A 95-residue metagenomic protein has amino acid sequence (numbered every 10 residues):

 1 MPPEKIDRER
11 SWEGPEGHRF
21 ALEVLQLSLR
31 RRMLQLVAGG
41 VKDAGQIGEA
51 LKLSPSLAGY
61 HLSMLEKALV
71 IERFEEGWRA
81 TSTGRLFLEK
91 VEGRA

Functional and structural regions predicted by a protein language model:
P3-R32, L57: Short alpha-helical segments that sit at the start of domains
P15-L29, D43, E76-A95: Short, cationic-aromatic polyanion-contact patches
M33, Q46-A50: A short acidic, leucine-rich amphipathic alpha-helix
Q35-L36, Y60: DNA-binding alpha-helical recognition surfaces that contact promoter or target DNA
V37-V41: Short helix-to-turn junction characteristic of helix-turn-helix DNA-binding domains, especially the helix
A44-G45, S56: Residues within helix-turn-helix
L51-E66: Short amphipathic alpha-helical interaction segments
E66-E76: A short, conserved structural fragment
